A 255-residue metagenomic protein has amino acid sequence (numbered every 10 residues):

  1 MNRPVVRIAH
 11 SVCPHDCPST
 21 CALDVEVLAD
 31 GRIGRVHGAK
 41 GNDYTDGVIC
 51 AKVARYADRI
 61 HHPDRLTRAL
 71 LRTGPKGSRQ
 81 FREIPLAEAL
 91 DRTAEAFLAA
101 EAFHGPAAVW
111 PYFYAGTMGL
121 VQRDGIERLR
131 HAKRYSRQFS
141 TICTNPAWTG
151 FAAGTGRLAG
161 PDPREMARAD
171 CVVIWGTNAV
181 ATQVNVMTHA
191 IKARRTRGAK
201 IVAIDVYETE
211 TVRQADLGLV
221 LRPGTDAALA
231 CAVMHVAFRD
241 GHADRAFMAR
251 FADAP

Functional and structural regions predicted by a protein language model:
M1-H242, A254: N-terminal export/assembly segments and adjacent metallocofactor-ligating motifs of anaerobic energy-metabolism
M248-P255: Short, intrinsically disordered, charge-balanced linker/junction segments flanking boundaries in proteins
